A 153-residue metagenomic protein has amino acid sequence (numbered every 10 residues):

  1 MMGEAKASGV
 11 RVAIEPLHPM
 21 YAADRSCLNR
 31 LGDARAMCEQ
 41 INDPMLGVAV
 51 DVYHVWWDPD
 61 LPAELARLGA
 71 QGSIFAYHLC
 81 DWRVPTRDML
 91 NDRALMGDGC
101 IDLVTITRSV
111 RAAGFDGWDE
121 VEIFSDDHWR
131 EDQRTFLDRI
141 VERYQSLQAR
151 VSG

Functional and structural regions predicted by a protein language model:
M1-S8: An active-site-proximal structural segment forming one wall of the substrate-binding cleft that immediately precedes
M2, D24, V50-H54: Short linear motifs at secondary-structure transitions and domain/linker junctions
S8-I41: Basic- and aromatic-lined ligand-binding clefts that recognize polyanionic substrates
L17, Y21, Y53, D81: Short, glycine/serine-rich, charged loops/turns that create anion-binding and catalytic segments at active sites
L28-V50, W56-G153: Histidine-acidic metal/acid-base catalytic patches
